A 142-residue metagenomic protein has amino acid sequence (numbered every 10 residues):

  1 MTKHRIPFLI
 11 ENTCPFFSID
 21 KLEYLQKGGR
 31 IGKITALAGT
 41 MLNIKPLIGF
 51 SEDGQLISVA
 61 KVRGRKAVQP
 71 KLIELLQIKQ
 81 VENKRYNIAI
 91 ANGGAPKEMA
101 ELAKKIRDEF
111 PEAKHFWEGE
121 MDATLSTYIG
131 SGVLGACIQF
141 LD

Functional and structural regions predicted by a protein language model:
M1-D142: Mixed-charge interfacial surface used for oligomerization/domain docking and macromolecular partner engagement
